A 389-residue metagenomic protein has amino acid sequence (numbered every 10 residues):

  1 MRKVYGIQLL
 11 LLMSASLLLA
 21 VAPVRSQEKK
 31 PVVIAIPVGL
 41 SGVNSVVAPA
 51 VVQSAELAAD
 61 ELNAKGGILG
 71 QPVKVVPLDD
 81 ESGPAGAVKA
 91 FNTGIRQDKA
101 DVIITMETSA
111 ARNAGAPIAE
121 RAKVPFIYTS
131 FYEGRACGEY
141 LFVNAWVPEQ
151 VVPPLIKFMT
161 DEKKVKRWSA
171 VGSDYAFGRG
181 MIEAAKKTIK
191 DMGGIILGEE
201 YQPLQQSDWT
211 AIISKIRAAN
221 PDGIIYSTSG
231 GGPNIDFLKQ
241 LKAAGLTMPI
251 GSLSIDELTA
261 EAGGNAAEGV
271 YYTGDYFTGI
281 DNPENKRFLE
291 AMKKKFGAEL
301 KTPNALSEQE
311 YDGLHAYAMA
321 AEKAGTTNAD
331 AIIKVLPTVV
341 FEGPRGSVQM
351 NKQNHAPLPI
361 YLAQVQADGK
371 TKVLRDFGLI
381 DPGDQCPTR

Functional and structural regions predicted by a protein language model:
R2-R389: Extracytosolic ligand-binding ectodomains
